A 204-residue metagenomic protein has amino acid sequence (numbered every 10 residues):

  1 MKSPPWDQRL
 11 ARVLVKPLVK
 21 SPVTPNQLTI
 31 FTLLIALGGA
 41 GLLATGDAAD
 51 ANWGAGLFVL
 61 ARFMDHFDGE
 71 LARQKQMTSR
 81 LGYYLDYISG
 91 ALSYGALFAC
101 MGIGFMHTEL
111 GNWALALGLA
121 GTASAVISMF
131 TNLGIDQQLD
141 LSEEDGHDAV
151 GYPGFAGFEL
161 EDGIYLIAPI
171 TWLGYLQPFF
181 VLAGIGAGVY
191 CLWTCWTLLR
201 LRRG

Functional and structural regions predicted by a protein language model:
M1-V15, Y87-G204: A feature for the membrane-embedded catalytic helix bundles of lipid/isoprenoid biosynthetic enzymes
V15-V19, V23: Histidine- and aromatic-rich ligand-binding microenvironments
L18-V19, L71, P169: Broad structural signal for hydrophobic residues in well-ordered alpha-helices, predominantly aliphatic
K20, R73-Q74, I103-H107: Transmembrane helix-loop junction
P22-L81, F98, L117: Membrane-embedded alpha-helical segments that form the functional core of polytopic membrane enzymes, especially those
R80-I88: Membrane-interface alpha-helices at helix entry/exit sites of multi-pass transporters
